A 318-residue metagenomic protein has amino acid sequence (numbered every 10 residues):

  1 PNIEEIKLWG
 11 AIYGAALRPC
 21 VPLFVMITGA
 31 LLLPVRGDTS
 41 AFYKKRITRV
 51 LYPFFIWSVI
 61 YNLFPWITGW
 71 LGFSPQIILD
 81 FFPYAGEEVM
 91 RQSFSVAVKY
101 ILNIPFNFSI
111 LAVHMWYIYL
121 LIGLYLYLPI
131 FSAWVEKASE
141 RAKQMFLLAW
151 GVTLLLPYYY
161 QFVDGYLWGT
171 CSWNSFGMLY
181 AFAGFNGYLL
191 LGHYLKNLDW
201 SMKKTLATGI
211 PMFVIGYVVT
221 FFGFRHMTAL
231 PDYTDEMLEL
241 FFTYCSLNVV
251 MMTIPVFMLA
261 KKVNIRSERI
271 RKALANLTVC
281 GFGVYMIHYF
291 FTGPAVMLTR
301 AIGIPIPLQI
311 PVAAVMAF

Functional and structural regions predicted by a protein language model:
P1-F318: Alpha-helical transmembrane segments and their immediate juxtamembrane cytosolic regions
